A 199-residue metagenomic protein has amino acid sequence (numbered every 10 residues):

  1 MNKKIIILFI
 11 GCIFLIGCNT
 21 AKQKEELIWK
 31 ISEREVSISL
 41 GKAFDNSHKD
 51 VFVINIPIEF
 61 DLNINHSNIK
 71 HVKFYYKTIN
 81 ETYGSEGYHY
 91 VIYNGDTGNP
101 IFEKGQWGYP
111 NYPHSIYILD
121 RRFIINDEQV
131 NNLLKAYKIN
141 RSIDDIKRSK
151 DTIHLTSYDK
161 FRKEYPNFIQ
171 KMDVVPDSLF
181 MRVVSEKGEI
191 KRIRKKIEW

Functional and structural regions predicted by a protein language model:
M1-I5: Positively charged n-region of N-terminal signal peptides that target proteins for export
L15-G17: C-terminal motif of bacterial Sec signal peptides marking the signal peptidase cleavage site
N19-K22: Bacterial signal peptide processing site
K24-E35: Proline/serine/threonine-rich low-complexity linkers at boundaries of modular beta-sandwich domains
I38-T78: Post-signal-peptide N-terminal segment of Sec-exported extracytoplasmic proteins
N63-I69, Y109-N111, D173-V174, V183-E189: A short, structured loop/turn motif at beta-sheet edges
S67, H71-K138: The feature marks short-to-medium sequence segments in extracytoplasmic or secretory-pathway proteins
Q129-W199: Surface-exposed edge beta-strand/loop patches
